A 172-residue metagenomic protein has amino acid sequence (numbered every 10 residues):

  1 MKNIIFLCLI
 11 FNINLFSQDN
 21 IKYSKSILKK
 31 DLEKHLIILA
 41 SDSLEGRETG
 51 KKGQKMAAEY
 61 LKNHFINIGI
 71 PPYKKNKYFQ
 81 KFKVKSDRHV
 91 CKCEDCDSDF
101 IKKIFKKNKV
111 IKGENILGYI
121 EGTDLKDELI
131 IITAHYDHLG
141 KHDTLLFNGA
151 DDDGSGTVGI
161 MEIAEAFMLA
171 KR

Functional and structural regions predicted by a protein language model:
M1-Y23: Bacterial Sec-dependent N-terminal signal peptides
I21, S26-K52, M56, I68-K74 (+1 more regions): N-terminal capping segment at the start of a domain
I37-A40, Q80, N115-L117, L129-T133: Structural recognition of the beta-strand scaffold that forms the well-ordered cores of secreted hydrolase catalytic
I37-E45, K62-P71, D87, E162-R172: Sec-exported extracytoplasmic/periplasmic mature domains
D42, F82, I120-G122, T133-D137 (+1 more regions): Active-site-proximal beta-strand/loop segments in catalytic clefts of secreted hydrolases
R47-I120: A non-catalytic alpha/beta surface segment that caps or lines the substrate-entry region of metallo-dependent hydrolase
I116, I132-R172: Alpha-helical metal-binding/catalytic segments enriched in His/Glu/Asp
T123-L129: Proline/glycine-enriched tight loop/beta-turn segments at coil->beta junctions that connect or precede beta-strands
